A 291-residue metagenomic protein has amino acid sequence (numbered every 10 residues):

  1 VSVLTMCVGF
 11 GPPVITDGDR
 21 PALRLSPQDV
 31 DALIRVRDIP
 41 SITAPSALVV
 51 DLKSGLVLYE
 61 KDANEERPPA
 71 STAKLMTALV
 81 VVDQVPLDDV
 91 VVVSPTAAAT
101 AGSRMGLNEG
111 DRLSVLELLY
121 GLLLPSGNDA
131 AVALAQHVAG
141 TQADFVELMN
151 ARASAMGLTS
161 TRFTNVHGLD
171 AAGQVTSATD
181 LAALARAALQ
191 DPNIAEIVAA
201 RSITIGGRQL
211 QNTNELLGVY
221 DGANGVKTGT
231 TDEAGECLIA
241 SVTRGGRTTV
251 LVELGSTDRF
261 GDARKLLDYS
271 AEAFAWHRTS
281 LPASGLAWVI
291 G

Functional and structural regions predicted by a protein language model:
V1-L4: Sec-dependent N-terminal signal peptides
M6-T179, R186-P192: Active-site-adjacent loops and short helices of periplasmic peptidoglycan-processing enzymes
G9, L158-R162, D170-G291: Domain-terminus/edge residues, biased toward the C-terminal soluble/receptor-binding domains of extracytoplasmic
